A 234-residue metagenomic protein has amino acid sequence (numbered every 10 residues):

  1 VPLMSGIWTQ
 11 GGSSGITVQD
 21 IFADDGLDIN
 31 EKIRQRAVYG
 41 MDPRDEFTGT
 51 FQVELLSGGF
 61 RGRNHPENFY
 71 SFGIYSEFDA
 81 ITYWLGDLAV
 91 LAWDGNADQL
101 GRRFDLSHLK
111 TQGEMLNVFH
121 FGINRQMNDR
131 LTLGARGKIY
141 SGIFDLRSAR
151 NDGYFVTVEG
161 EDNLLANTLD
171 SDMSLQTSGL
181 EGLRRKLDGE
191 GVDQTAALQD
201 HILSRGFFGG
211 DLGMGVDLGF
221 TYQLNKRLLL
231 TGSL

Functional and structural regions predicted by a protein language model:
V1-L234: Subset of outer-membrane beta-barrel
